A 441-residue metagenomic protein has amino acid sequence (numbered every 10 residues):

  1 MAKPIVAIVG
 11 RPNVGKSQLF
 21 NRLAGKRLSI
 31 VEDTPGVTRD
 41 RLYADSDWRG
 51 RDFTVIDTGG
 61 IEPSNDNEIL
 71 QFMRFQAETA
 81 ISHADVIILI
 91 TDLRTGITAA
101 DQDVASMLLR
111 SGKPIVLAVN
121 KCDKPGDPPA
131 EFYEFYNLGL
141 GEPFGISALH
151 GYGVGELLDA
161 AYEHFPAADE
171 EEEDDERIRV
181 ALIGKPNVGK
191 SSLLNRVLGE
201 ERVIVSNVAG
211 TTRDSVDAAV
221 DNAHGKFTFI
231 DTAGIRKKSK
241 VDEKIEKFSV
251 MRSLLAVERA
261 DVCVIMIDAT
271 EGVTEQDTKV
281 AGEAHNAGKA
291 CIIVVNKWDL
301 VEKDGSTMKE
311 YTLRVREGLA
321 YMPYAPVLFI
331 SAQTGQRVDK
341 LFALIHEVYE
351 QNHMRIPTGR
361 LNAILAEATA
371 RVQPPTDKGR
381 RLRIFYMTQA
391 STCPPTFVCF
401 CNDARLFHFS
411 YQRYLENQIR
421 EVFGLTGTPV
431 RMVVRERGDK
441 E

Functional and structural regions predicted by a protein language model:
M1-A24, I30, L109-G112, C122-M251 (+3 more regions): C-terminal-of-GTPase-core extension/linker across diverse P-loop GTPases
S17-N65: Conserved P-loop/Walker A NTP-binding site and adjacent catalytic elements of P-loop NTPases
R39-D40, T58-D85, I90-S106, G126-P128 (+2 more regions): Switch II of P-loop NTPase G domains
